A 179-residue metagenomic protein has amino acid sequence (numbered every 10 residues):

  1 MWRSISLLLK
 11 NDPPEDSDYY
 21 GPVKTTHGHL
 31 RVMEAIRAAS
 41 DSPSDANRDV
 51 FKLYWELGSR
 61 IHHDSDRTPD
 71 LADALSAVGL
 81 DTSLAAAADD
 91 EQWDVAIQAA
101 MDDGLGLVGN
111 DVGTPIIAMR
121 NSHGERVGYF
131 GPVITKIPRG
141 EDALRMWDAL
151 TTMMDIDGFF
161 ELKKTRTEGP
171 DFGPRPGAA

Functional and structural regions predicted by a protein language model:
M1-L71, L150, E161, G173: Structural alpha/beta surface segment adjacent to cysteine/selenocysteine redox centers across thiol/disulfide enzymes
T68-A179: C-terminal cap of thioredoxin/glutaredoxin-like
